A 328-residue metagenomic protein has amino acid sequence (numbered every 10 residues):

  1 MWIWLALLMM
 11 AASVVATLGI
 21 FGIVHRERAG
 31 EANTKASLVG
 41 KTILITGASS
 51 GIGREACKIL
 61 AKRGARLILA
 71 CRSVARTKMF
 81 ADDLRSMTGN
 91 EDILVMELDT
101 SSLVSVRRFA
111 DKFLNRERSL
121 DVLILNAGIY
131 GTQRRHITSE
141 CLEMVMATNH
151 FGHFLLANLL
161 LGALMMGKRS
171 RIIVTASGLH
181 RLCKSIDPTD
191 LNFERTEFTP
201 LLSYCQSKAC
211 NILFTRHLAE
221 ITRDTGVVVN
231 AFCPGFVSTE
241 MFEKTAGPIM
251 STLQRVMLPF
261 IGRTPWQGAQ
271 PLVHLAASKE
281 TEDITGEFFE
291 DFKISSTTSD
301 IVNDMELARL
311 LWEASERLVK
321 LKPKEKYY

Functional and structural regions predicted by a protein language model:
W2-A16, M250, E280-Y328: C-terminal tail/cap regions
W2-L7, I23-I249, L318-Y328: Rossmann-fold NAD(P)H-dependent dehydrogenase/reductase core
S13-E27: Short coil-to-helix leader/linker segments, especially the first N-terminal amphipathic alpha-helix with its helix
L69, L98, F260, D300-N303: Pocket-edge positions in alpha/beta enzyme catalytic cores
V106, S207, A231, R255-S296 (+1 more regions): C-terminal helical subdomain
E140, F198, L202, T252 (+2 more regions): Short coil/turn segments at secondary-structure junctions
